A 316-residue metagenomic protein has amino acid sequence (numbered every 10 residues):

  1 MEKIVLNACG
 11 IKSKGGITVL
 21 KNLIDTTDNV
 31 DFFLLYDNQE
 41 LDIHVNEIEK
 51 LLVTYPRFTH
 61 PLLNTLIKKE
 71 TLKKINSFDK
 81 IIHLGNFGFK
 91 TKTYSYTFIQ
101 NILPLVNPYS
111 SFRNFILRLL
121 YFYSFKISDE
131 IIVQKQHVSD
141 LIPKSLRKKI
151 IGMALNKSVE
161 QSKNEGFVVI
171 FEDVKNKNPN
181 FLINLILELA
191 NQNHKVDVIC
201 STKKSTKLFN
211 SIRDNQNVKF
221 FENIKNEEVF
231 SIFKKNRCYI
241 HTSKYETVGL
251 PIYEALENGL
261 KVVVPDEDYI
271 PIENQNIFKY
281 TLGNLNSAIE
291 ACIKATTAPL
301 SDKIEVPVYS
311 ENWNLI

Functional and structural regions predicted by a protein language model:
V5, Q161-K177, I183-I186: Conserved donor-binding/catalytic core segment of Leloir-type glycosyltransferases
Y36-Q39, K195-F209, E222: Glycosyltransferase donor-sugar binding loop
S111-I131: Membrane-proximal helix-turn-helix segments that form the acceptor-binding/catalytic region of lipid-linked
K126-K148: A short, active-site helix/loop in glycosyltransferases that binds the activated sugar's phosphate group
I150-E160: Short beta-strand->alpha-helix junction loop in the catalytic core of nucleotide-activated group-transfer enzymes
L208-E227: Nucleotide-activated donor-binding/catalytic signature segment of Leloir-type glycosyltransferases, i.e., the conserved
K244, L256: Aromatic "clamp/platform" in nucleotide-sugar-dependent glycosyltransferases that forms part of the donor/acceptor
T281-I316: A charged, aromatic-enriched C-terminal amphipathic alpha-helix characteristic of glycosyltransferases across folds
